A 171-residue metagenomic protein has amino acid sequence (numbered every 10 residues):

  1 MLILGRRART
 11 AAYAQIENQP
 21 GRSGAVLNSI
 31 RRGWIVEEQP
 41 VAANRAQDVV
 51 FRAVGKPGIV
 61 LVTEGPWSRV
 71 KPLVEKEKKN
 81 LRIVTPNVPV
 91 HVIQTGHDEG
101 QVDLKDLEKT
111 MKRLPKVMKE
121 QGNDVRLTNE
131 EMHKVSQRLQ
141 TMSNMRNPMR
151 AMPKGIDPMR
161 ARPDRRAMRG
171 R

Functional and structural regions predicted by a protein language model:
M1-V49: N-terminal topogenic membrane-targeting module
I3-G5, R22-G33, K76, R82-P89 (+1 more regions): Surface-exposed interaction regions that form or flank ligand-binding interfaces
N28-I93: Membrane-proximal soluble helical/coiled-coil segments that couple transmembrane anchors to catalytic or regulatory
